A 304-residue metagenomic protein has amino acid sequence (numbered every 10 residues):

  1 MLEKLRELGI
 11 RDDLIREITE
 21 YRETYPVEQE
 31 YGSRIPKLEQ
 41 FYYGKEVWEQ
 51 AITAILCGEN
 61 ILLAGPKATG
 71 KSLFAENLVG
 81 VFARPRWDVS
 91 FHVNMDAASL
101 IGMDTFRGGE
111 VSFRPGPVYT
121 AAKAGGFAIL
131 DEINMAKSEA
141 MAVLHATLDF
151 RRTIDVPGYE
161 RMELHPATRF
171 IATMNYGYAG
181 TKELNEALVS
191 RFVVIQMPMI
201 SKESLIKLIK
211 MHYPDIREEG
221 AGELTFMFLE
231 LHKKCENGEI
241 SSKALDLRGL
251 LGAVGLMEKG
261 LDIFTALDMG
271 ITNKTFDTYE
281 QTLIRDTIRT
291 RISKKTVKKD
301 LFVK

Functional and structural regions predicted by a protein language model:
M1-K304: C-terminal regulatory/interaction module of P-loop NTP-utilizing enzymes
